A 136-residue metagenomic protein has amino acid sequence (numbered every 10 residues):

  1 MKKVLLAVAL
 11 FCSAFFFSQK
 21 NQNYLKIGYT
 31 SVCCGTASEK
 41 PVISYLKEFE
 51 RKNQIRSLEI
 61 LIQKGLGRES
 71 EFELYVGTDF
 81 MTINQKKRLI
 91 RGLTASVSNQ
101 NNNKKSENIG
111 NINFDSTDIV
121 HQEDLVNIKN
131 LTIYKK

Functional and structural regions predicted by a protein language model:
M1-Q22: Bacterial Sec-dependent N-terminal signal peptides
K2, N21, L25, L61-R68: Amphipathic, alpha-helical segments enriched in basic
V4, F15, T30-V32, D79-I83: Generic structural motif
K20-C33, S70-L74: Acidic/histidine-rich, surface-exposed loop or edge segments in extracytoplasmic proteins
I27, S44, A95, E107 (+1 more regions): Hydrophobic transmembrane signal anchors and adjacent membrane-proximal interface regions, especially in viral
K40-N102: Mature extracytoplasmic domains of secretory-pathway proteins
N99-K136: C-terminal partner/receptor-binding element of secreted or periplasmic proteins
